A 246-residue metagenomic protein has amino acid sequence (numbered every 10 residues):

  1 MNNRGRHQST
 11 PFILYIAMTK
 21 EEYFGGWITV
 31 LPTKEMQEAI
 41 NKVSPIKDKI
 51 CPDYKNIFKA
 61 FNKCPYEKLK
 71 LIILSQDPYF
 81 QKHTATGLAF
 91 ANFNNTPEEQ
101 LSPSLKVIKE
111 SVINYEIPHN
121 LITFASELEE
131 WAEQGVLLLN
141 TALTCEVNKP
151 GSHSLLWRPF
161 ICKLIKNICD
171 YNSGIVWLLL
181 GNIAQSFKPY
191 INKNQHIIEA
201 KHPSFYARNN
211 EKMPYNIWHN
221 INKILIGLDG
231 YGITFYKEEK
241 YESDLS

Functional and structural regions predicted by a protein language model:
R4-G5, T10-P11: N-terminal amphipathic/hydrophobic targeting modules at extreme N-termini, encompassing cleavable Sec/SRP-type signal
I13-I16: Short hydrophobic transmembrane-like helices used for membrane targeting/insertion
E22-L178, I183-I191, H196-E199, F205-R208 (+3 more regions): A polyanion-binding, active-site-adjacent surface
K212: Catalytic His-Asp segment of secreted/periplasmic serine-dependent ester chemistry enzymes
G230-S246: Conserved histidine-centered catalytic loops in small-molecule metabolism enzymes
